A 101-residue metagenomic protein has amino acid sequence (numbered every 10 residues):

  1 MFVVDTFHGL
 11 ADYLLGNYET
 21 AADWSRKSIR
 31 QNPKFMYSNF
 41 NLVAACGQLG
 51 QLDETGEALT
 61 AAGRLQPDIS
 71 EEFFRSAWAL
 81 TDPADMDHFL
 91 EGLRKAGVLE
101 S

Functional and structural regions predicted by a protein language model:
M1-S101: Alpha-helical protein-protein interaction modules
